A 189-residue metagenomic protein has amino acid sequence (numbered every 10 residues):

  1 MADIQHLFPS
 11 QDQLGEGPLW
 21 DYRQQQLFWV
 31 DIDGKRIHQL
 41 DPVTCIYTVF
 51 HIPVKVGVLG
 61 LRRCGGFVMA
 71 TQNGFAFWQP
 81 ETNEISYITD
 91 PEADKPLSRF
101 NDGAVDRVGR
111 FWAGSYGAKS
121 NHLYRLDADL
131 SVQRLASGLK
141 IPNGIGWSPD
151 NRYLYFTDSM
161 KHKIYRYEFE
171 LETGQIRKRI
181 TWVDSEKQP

Functional and structural regions predicted by a protein language model:
D3-P9, C45-H51, S86-A93, L130-S137 (+1 more regions): A short beta-strand motif characteristic of beta-propeller blades
P9-Q24, P53-V68, D94-F111, A136-Y153 (+1 more regions): Beta-rich, blade/repeat-based domains predominating in secreted/periplasmic proteins but also intracellular
Y22, L27-I32, V68-N73, F111-G117 (+1 more regions): Conserved beta-strand positions in repeat-built beta-propeller and related beta-rich domains
Q26-H51, Q72-F75: Beta-propeller domains
R36-H38, G74-A76, N121-Y124, K163-Y165: A short loop-to-beta-strand structural motif that recurs across blades of beta-propeller domains
Q39-L40, F77-S86: Surface-exposed loop/turn elements that mediate protein-protein interactions on large endomembrane-trafficking
N83-S137: Hydrophobic alpha-helical segments and helix pairs
Y167-Q175: Short loop/turn segments immediately following beta-strands, especially the blade-tip and inter-blade linker loops
